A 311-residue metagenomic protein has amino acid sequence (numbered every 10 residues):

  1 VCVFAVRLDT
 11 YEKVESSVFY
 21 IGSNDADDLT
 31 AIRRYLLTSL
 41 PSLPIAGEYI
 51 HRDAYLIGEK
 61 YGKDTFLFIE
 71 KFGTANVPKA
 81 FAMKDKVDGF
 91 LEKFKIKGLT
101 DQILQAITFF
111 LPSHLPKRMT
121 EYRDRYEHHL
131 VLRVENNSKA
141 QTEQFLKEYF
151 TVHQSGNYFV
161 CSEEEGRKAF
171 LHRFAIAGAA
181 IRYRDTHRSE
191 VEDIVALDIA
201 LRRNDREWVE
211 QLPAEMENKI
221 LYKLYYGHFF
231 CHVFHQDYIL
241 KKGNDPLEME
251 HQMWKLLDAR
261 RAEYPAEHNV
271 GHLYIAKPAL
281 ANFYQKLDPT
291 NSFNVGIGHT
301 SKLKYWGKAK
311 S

Functional and structural regions predicted by a protein language model:
V1-C2, L29-A31, I57-G58, Q141-T142 (+1 more regions): Short helix/loop capping segments that flank catalytic or ligand/cofactor-binding pockets
V1-P41, S311: FAD-binding subdomain of flavoenzyme oxidoreductases
V14, A46-I57: An acidic, glycine-/histidine-flanked metal-binding catalytic module
D25-A26, Y35-L36, L40, D53-T74 (+1 more regions): Charged, amphipathic alpha-helical linkers/stalks
P41-P44, L56-E59, N282-K286: Charged interaction patches that mediate protein-protein contacts
E48-R52, D64, D85-Q102, A106-S311: Conserved glycine-rich FAD pyrophosphate-binding loop
